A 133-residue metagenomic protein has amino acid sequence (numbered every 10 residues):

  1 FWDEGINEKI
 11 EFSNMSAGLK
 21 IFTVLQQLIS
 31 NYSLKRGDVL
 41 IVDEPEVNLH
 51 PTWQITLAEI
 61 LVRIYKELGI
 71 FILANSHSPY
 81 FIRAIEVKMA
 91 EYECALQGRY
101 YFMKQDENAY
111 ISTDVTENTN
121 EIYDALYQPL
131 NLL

Functional and structural regions predicted by a protein language model:
W2-N131: Switch/communication elements of ASCE P-loop NTPase nucleotide-binding domains
